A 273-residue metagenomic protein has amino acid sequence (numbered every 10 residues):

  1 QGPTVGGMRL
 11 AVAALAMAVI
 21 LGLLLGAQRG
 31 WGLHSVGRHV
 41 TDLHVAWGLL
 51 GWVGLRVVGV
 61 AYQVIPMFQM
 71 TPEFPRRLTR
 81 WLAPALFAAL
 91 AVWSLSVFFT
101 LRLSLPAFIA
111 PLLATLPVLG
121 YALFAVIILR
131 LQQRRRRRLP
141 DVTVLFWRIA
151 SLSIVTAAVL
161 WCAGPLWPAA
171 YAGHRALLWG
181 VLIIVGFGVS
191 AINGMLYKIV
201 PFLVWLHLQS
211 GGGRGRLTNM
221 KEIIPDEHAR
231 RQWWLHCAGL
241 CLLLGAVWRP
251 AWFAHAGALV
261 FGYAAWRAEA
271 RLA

Functional and structural regions predicted by a protein language model:
Q1-A273: Hydrophobic alpha-helical transmembrane segments of multi-pass integral membrane proteins
